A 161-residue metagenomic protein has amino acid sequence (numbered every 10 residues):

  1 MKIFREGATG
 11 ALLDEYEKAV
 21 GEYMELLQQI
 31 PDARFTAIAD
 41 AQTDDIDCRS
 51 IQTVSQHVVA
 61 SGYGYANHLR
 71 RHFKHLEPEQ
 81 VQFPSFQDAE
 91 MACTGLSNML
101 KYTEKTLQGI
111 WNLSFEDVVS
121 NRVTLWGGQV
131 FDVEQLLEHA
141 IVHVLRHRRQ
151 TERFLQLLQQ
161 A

Functional and structural regions predicted by a protein language model:
M1-G21: Extreme N-terminal tail/first-helix region
K2, T36-V81, R122-A161: Short, contiguous alpha-helical
G10-E17, S55, V59, C93 (+3 more regions): Short amphipathic alpha-helical segments with heptad-repeat character
M24-Q28, P84-S120, T124, F131-L145: Acidic/histidine-rich alpha-helical segments that form the ligand environment of transition-metal centers
